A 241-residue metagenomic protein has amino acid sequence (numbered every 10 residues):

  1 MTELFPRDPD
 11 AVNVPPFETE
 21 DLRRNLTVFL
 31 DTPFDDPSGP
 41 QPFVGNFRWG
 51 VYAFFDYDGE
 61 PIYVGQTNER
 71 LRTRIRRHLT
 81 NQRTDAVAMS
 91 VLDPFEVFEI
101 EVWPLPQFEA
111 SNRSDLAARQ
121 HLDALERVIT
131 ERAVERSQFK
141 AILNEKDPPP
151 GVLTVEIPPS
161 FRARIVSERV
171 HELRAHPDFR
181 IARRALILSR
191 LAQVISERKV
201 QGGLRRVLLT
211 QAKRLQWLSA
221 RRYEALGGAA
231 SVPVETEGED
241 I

Functional and structural regions predicted by a protein language model:
M1-F47, Y57-E60, R76-I241: Boundary/linker segments flanking structured domains
G50-V51, R74: Short, hydrophobic/aromatic alpha-helical segments in well-folded domains
Y52-F54, P61-E69: GIY-YIG nuclease signature motif recognition
N68-L71, I75-R76: PAPS-dependent sulfotransferase catalytic domain
